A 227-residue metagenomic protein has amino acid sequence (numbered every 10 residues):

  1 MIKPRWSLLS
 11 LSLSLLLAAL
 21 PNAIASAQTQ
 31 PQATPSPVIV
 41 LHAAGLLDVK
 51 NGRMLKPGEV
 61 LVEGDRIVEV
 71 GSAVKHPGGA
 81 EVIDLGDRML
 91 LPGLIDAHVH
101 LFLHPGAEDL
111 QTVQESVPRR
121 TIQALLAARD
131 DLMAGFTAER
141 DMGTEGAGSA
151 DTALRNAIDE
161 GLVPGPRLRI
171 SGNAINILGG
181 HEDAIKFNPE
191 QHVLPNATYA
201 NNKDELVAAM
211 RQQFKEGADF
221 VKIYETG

Functional and structural regions predicted by a protein language model:
M1-R5: N-terminal secretory signal peptides that target proteins for export/translocation
S10-N22: Bacterial N-terminal signal peptides
P21-P31: Signal peptide processing junction and immediate N-terminal pro/mature segment of secreted/exported proteins
Q28, G161-G227: Metal-coordinating catalytic core of metallo-dependent amide/deamination hydrolases
A33, P37, L46, N51-L91: Histidine-rich, glycine-flanked metal-binding segment
A44, V60, D65, D87 (+5 more regions): Divalent metal-coordination and catalytic microenvironments
V62, E69, Q123-L126, D130 (+3 more regions): Extracytoplasmic/secreted proteins, especially bacterial periplasmic and envelope-associated proteins
L85-L162, L178: Metal-associated gating/positioning segment near the N- to mid-region
